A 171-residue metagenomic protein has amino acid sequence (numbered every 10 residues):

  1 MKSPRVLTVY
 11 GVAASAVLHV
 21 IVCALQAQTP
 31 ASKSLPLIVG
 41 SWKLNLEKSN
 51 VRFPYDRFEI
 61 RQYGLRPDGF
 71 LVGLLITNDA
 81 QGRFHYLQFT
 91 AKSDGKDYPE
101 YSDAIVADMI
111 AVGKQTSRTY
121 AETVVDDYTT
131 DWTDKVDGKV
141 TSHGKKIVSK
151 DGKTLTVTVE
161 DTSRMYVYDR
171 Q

Functional and structural regions predicted by a protein language model:
M1-L7: N-terminal secretory signal peptides that target proteins for export/translocation
L7-V12, L37: Small-residue packing motifs within transmembrane alpha-helices
T8, V17, T129-W132: Intrinsically disordered, low-complexity peptide-like regions
Y10-C23: Bacterial N-terminal signal peptides
Q28-Q171: Hydrophobic small-molecule pocket/channel-lining residues, especially in calycin-type beta-barrels
